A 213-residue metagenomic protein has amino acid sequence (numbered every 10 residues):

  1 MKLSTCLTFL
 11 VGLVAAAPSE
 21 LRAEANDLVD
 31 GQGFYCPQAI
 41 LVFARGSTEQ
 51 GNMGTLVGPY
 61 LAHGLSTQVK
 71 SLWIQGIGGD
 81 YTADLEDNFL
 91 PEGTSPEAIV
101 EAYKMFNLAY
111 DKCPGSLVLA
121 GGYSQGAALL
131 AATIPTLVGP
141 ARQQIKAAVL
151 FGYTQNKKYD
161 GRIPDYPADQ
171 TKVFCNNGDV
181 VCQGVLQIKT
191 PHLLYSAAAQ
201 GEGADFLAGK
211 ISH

Functional and structural regions predicted by a protein language model:
M1-E24, H213: Fungal secretory targeting signals
A25-G115, N176-K210: Active-site catalytic motif of lipid deacylating hydrolases and related acyltransferases
I40, L117-L119, A147: Structural motif
A120-G126, L130: Gly/Ala-rich beta-loop-alpha elbow adjacent to hydrolase catalytic centers
A131-I134, K158-I163, V185-L186: A short secondary-structure junction signal
T133-Q144: Conserved hydrolase catalytic core segment
A147-K157, N176-V180: Active-site nucleophile loop of the alpha/beta-hydrolase fold
G161-Q183: Surface-exposed loop and adjacent secondary-structure segments within mature catalytic domains
